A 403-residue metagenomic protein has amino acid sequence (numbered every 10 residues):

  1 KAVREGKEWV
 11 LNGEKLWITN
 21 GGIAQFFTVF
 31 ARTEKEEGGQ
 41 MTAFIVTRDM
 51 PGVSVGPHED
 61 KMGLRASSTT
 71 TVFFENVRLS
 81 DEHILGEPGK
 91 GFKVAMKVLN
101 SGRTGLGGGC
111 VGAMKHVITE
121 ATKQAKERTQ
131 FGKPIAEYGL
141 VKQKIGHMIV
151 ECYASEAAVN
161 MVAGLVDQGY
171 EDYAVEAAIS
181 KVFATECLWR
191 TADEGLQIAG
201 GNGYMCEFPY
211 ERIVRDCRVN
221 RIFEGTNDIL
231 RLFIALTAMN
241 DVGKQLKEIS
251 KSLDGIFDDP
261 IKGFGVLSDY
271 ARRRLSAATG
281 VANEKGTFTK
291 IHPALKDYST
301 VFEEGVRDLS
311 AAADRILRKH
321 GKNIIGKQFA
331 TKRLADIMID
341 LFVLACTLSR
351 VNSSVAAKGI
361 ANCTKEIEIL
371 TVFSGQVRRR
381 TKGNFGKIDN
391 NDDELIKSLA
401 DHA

Functional and structural regions predicted by a protein language model:
V3-W9, M41-A43, A66-V111, K115-K142 (+2 more regions): Flavin-dependent oxidoreductase catalytic core characteristic of acyl-CoA dehydrogenase/oxidase-like enzymes
K7-E8, N12-V55: A short core secondary-structure module
I18, H58-G63: Single-stranded nucleic-acid-binding OB-fold domains
I23, K61-S68: Fold-level recognition of mixed alpha/beta catalytic cores in primary-metabolism enzymes, strongest
R32, T47-D49, H58, E75-V77 (+1 more regions): Structured loops at beta-to-helix junctions and adjacent beta-edge loops in soluble globular domains
V53-E59, H83: Short secondary-structure junctions
